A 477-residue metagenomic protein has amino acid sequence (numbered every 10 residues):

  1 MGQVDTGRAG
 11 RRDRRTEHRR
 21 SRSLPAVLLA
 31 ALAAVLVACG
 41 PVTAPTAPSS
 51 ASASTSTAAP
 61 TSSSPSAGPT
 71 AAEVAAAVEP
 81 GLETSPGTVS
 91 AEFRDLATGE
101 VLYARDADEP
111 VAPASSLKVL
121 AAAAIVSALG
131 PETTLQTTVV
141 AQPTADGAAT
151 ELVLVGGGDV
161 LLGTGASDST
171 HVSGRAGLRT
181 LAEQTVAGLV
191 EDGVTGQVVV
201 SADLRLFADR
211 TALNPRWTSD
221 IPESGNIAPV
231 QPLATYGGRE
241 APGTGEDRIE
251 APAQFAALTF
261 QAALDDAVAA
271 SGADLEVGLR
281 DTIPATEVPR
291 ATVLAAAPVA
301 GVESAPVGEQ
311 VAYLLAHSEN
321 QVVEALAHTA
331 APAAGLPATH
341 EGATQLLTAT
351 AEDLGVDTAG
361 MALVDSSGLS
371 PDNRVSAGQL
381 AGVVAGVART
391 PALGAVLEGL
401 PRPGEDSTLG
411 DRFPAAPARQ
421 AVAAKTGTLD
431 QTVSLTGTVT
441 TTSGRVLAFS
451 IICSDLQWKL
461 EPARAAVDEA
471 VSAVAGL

Functional and structural regions predicted by a protein language model:
G2-T61: Secretory targeting and sorting signals
C39-P80, A270-L294, D411-A415: N-terminal low-complexity, Pro/Thr-rich disordered segments that flank secretion/membrane-targeting signals
P45-A47, A53-P110, A182-V194: Beta-lactamase-like hydrolase cores
T88-S90, A148-R179, E183-Q231, G238 (+2 more regions): Mid-domain, small-residue-enriched loop/turn segments at the edges of structured enzyme/sensor domains
G99, P113-P131, L233, T259-F260 (+3 more regions): Active-site SXXK
L102-A104, A331-L477: Small-residue-rich helix-loop
S127-P143, D274-T282, L393-V396: Short, well-structured active-site flanking segments
P229, G238-V383, T390-G394: A small/polar active-site loop signature that marks catalytic segments
